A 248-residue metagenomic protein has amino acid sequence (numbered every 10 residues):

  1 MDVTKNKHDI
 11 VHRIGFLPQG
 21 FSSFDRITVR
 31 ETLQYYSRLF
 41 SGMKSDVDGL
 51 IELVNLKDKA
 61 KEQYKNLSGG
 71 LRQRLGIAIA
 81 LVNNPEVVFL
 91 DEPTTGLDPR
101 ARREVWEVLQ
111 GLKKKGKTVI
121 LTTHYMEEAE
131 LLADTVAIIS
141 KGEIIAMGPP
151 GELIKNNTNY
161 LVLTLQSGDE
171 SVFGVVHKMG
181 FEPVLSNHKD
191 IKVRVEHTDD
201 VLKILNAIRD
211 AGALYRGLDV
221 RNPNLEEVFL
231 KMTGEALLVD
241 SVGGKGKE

Functional and structural regions predicted by a protein language model:
M1-D9: ABC ATPase NBD Q-loop/coupling interface
Q34, R38, K44-K59: Conserved ABC ATPase "signature" region
Q63-G70: Conserved ABC ATPase signature
I77: Hydrophobic anchor residue at the start of the ABC signature
N84: Conserved catalytic motifs of ABC-family nucleotide-binding domains
V88-D91: Catalytic Walker B motif of ABC-type/P-loop ATPase nucleotide-binding domains
W106-V195: ABC transporter nucleotide-binding domain
